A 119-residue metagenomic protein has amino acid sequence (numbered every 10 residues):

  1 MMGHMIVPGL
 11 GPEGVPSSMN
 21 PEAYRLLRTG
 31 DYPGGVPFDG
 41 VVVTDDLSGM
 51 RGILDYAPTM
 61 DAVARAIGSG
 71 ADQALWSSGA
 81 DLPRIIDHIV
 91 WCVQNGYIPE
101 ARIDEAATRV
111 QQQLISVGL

Functional and structural regions predicted by a protein language model:
M1-G79, P83-W91, Y97: Second-shell residues forming the walls of enzyme active-site clefts
W91, Y97-L119: Mid-to-C-terminal alpha-helical segments outside catalytic/metal-binding sites
